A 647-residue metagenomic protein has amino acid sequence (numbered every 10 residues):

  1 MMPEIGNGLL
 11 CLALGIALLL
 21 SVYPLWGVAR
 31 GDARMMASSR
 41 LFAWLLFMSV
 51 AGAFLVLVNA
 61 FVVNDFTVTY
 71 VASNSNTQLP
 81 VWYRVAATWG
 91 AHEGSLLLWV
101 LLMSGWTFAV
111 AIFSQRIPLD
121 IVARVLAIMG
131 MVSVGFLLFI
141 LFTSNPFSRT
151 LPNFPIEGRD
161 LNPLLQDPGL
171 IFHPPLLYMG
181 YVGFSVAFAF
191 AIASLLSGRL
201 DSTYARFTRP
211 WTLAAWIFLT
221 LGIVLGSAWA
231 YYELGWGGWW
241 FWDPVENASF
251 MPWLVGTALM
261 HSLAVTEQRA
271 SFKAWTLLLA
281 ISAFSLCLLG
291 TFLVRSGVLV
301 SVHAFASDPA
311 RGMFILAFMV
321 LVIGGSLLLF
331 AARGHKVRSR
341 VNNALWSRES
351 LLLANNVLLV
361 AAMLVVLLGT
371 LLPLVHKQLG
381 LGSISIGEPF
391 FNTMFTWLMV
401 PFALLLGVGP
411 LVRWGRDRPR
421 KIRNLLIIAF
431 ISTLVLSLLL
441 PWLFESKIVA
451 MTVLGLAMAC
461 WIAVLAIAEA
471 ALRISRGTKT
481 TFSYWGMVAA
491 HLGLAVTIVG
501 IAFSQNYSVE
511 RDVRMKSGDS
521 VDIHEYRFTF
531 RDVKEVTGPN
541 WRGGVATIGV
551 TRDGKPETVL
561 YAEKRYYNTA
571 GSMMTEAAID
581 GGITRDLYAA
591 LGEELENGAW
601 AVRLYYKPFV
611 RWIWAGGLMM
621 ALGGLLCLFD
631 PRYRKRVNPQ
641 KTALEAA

Functional and structural regions predicted by a protein language model:
M1-L9, D32-M36, N59-E93, N145-P174 (+9 more regions): Membrane-interface interhelical loops and short amphipathic "cap" helices that link adjacent transmembrane segments
M1-R34, L45-G52, F66, P244-P252 (+5 more regions): Contiguous transmembrane helix-bundle modules in multi-pass membrane proteins
C11-V22, V28, S95-S227, G235: A conserved hydrophobic secondary-structure block that centers on an alpha-helix together with its immediately flanking
R30-S39, F113-V125, S197-T208, E267-A274 (+3 more regions): Membrane-interface helix-boundary motifs at transmembrane edges
L45-V62, G135, F218-L225, L286 (+1 more regions): A generic, lipid-embedded transmembrane alpha helix
V50-S73, T77-L79, A86-A111, F139-R149 (+5 more regions): Transmembrane-helix bundle segments that line or gate the permeation/cavity pathway in multi-pass membrane proteins
P175, V182-I192, Y204-S262, W275 (+8 more regions): Extended, hydrophobic alpha-helical segments in both membrane/secreted and soluble proteins
R511-R603: Soluble non-transmembrane domains of integral membrane proteins
